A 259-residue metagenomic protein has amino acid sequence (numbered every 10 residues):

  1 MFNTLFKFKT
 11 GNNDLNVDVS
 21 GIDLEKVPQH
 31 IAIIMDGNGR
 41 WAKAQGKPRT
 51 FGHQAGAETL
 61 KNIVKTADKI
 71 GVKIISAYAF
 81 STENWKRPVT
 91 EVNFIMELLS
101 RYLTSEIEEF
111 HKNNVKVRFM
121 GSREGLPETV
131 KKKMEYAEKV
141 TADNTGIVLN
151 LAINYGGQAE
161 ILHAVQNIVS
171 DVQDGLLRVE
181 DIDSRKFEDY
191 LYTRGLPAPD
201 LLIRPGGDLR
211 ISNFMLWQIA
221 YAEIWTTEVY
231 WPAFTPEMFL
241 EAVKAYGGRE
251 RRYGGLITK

Functional and structural regions predicted by a protein language model:
M1-K259: Flexible, compositionally biased loop and terminal segments
